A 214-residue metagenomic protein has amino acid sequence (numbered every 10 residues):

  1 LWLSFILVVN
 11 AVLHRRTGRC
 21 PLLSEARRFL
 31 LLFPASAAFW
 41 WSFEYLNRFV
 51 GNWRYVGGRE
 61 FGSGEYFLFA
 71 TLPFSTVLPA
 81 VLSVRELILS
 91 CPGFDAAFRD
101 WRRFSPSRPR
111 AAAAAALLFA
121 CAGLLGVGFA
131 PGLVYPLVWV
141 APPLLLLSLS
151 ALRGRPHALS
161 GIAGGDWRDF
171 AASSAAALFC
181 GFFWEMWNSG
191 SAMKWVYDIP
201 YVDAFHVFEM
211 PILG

Functional and structural regions predicted by a protein language model:
L1-G214: Aromatic-rich, lipid-facing transmembrane alpha helices and their immediate juxtamembrane interface loops in integral
